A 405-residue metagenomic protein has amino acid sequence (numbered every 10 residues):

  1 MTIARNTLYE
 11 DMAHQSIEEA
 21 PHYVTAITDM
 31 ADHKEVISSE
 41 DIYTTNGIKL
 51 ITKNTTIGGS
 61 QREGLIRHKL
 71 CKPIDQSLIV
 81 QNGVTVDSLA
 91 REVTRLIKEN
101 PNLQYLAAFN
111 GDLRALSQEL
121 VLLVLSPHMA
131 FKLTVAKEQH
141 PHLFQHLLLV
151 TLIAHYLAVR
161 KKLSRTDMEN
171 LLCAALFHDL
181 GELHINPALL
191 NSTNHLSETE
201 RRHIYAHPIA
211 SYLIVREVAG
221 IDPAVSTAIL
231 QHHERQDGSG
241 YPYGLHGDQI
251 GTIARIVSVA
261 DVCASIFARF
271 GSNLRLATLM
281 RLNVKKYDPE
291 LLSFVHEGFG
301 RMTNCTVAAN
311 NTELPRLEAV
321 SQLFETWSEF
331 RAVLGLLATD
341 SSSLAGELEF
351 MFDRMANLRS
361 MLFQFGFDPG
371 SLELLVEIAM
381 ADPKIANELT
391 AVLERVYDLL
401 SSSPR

Functional and structural regions predicted by a protein language model:
M1-G111, L372-R405: Membrane-cytosol interface segments
T52, I57-S60, Q145, T166 (+3 more regions): Charged, alpha-helix-enriched surfaces in structured cytosolic catalytic cores of large nucleotide-utilizing machines
D75-A224, V307-N310, L314-L317: Acidic/His-rich, divalent-metal-binding segments that scaffold phosphate/diphosphate chemistry
A175, R216-S258, F270-E394, D398 (+1 more regions): Histidine/acidic-rich helix-loop-helix segments that form or flank divalent-metal centers in metalloenzyme catalytic
L183, G238, I266: Catalytic P-loop NTPase motifs of RecA-like helicase/translocase cores
